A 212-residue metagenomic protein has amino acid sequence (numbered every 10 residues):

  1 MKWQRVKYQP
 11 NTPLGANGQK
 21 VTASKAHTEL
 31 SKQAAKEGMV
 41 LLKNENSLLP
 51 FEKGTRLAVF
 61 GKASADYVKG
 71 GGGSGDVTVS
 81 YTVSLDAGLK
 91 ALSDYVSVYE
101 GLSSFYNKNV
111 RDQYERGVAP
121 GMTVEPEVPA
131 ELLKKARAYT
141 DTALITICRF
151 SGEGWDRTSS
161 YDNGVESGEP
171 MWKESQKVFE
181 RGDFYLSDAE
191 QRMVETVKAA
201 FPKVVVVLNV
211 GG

Functional and structural regions predicted by a protein language model:
M1, V6, N11-G212: C-terminal non-catalytic regions of proteins with extracellular/luminal or membrane-system context
